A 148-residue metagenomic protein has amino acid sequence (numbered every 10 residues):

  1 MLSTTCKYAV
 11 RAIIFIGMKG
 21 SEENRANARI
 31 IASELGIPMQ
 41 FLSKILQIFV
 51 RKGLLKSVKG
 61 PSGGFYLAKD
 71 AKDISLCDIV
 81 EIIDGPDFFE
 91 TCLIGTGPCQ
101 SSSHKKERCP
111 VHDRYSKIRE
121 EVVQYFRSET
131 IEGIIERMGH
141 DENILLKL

Functional and structural regions predicted by a protein language model:
M1-I13: Short alpha-helical segments that sit at the start of domains
R29-G36: A short alpha-helical element within helix-turn-helix/winged-helix DNA-binding domains across DNA-binding proteins
S33, V50-R51: Alpha-helical residues within the helix-turn-helix
L42-F49: Basic amphipathic alpha-helical segments that dock to polyanions
P61-A68: Minor-groove-contacting beta-hairpin "wing" of winged helix-turn-helix DNA-binding domains
A71-T96, V111, K117: Conserved segment of winged-helix/HTH DNA-binding domains
C92-L148: C-terminal regulatory/oligomerization modules of transcriptional regulators
